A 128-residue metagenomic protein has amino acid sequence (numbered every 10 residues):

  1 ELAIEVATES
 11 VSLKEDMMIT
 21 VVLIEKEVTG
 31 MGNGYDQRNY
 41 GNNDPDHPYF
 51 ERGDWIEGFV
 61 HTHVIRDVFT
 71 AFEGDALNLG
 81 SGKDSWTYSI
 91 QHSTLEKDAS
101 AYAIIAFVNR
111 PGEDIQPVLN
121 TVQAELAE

Functional and structural regions predicted by a protein language model:
E1-E128: Short, conserved sequence motifs used for protein processing/export or organelle targeting and for catalysis
